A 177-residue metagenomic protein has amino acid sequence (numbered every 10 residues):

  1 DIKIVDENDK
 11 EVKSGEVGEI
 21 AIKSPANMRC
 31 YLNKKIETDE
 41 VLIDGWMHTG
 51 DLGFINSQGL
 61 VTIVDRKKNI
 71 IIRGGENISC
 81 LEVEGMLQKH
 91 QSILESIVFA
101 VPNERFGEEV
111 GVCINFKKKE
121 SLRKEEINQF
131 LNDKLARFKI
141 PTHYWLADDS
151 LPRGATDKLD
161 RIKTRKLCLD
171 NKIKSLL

Functional and structural regions predicted by a protein language model:
D1-A21, S57-Q58, E120-K124, D160: Conserved beta-loop-beta connector loops within the AMP-binding
N8, S24, R29-C30, L52-K139 (+1 more regions): AMP-binding/adenylate-forming catalytic core of the ANL superfamily
D9, D148-C168: Flexible lysine-rich "adenylation lid" loop at the C-terminal edge of ANL adenylation domains
K10-V41, E76-I78: Conserved ATP/PPi-binding loop(s) of AMP-dependent carboxylate-activating enzymes
E19, N69, K166-C168: A short acidic/small-residue loop/turn micro-motif
L131, Y144, D157: Regulatory helix in c-di-GMP signaling enzymes, encompassing the GGDEF I-site helix and an analogous surface helix
R165-L177: Acidic/polar alpha-helix N-cap and adjacent early helical turns within long charge-rich amphipathic helices/linkers
